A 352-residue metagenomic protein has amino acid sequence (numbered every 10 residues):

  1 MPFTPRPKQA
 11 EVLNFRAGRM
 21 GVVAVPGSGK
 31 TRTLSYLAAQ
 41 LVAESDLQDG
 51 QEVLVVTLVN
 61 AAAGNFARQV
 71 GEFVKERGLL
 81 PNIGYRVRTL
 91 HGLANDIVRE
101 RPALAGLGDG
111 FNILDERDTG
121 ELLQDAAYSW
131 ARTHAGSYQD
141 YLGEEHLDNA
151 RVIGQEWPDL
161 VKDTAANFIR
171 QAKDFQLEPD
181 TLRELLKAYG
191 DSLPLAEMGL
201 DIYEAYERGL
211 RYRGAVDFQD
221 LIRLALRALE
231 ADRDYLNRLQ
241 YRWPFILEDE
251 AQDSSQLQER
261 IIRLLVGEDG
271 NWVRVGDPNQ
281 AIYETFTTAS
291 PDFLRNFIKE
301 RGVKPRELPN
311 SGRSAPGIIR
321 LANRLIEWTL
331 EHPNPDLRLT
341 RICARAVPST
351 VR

Functional and structural regions predicted by a protein language model:
M1-G29, L54, R86, D115-T119 (+2 more regions): Conserved helicase NTPase motor core
M1-L107, N237, R320-N323: P-loop NTPase Walker
L37, N65-F73, L93-E100, D118 (+4 more regions): Alpha-helical scaffold elements adjacent to nucleotide-binding pockets in ATP/GTP-utilizing enzyme cores
N60, Q280-S349: Conserved coupling/interface region of RecA-like P-loop/ASCE motor cores
G78-Y85, R301-K304, P348-R352: A short helix-to-beta-strand connector/capping loop
A103-D201, P305-S311, H332: ATP-hydrolysis module of ASCE/P-loop NTPase motor domains, specifically the Walker B Asp-Glu catalytic pair
S137-A150, A231, Y235-R242, H332-V347: Short helix/loop segment immediately N-terminal to the Walker
K173-T181, D269-G270, I326-L339: Proline-centered turn/helix-capping motifs that create local helix->coil transitions or kinks
